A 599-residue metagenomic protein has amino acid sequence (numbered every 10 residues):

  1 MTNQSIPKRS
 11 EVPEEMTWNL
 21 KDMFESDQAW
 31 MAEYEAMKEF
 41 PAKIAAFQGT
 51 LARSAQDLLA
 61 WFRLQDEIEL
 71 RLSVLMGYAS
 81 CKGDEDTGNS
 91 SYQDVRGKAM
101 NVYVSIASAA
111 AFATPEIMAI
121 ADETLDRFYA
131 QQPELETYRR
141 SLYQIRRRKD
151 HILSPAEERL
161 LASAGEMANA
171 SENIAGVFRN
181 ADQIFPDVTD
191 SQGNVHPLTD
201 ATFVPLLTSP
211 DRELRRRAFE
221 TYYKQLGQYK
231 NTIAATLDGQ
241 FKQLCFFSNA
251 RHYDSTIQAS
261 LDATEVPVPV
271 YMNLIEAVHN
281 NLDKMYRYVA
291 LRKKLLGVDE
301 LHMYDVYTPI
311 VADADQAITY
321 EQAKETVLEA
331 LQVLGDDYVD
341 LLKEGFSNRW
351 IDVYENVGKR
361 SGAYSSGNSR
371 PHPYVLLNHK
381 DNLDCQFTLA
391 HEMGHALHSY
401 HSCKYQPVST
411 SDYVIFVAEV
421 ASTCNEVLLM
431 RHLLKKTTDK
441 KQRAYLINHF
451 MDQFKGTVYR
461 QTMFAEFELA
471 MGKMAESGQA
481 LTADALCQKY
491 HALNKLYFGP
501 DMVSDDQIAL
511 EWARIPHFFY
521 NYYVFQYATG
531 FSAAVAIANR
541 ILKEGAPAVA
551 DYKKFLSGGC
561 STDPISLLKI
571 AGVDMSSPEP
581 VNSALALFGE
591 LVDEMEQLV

Functional and structural regions predicted by a protein language model:
M1-D313, K324, Q597: A well-structured
S10-E14, K21, E25, I117 (+11 more regions): C-terminal, non-catalytic "cap/extension" segments appended to globular domains
H252, K380-Y400, S422, V427 (+2 more regions): Active-site recognition of the HExxH zinc-binding catalytic motif
L295-V333, V339, Y374, H398 (+4 more regions): Long, K/E/R/D-enriched contiguous segments that form extended
I310, E325, K404-K473: Acidic/histidine-rich catalytic neighborhood
Q316-I318, I351-P371: Catalytic zinc-binding patch centered on the HExxH motif and its immediate surroundings that defines zinc-dependent
Q316-I318, N368-A390: Short pre-active-site segment immediately N-terminal to the catalytic Zn-binding motif
E329-D340, A363-S366, H395, S399-P407 (+1 more regions): Conserved helix-loop functional segments at active or binding sites
